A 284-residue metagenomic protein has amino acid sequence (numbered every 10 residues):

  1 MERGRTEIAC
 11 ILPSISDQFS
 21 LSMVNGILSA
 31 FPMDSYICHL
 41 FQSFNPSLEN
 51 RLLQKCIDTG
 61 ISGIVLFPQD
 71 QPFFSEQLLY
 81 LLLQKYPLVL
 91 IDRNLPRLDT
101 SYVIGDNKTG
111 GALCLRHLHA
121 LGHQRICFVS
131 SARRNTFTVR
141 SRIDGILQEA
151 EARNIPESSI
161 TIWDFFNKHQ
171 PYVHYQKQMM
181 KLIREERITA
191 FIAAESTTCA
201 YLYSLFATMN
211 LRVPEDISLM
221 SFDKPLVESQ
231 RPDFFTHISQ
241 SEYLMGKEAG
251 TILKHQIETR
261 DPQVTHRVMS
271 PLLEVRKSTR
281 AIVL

Functional and structural regions predicted by a protein language model:
M1-R116, M180-E186, T197: Alpha-helical recognition/docking segments in bacterial nutrient-uptake and carbohydrate-utilization systems
Q18-M33, G110-L113, F137-P156, Y201-L205 (+1 more regions): Short, solvent-exposed amphipathic alpha-helices that sit in or adjacent to ligand/effector-binding or catalytic
F31-S43, L147-Y172: Short beta-strand elements in bilobed, periplasmic/extracellular small-molecule ligand-binding domains
V103-F128, P171-M180, C199, Q240-T259: Hydrophobic alpha-helical segments within soluble ligand-binding/sensing domains
C114-R153, T265-A281: An alpha-beta-alpha
Q124-R125, E157-I160, V213-S218: Short acidic capping loops at alpha-helix termini that bridge into adjacent secondary structure
M180-L284: Flexible loop/turn connectors
